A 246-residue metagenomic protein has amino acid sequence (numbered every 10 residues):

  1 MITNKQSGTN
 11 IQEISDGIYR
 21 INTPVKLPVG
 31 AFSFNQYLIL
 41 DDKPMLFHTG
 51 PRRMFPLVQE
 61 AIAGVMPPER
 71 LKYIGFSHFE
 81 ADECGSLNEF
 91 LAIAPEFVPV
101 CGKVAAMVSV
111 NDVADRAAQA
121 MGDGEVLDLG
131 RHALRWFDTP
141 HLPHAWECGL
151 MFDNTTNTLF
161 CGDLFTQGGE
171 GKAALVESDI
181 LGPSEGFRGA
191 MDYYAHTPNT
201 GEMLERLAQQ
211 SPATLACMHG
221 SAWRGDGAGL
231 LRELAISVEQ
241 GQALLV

Functional and structural regions predicted by a protein language model:
M1-T9, A243-V246: Basic/polar N-terminal segments that are highly enriched at the extreme N-terminus, encompassing both cleavable
N4-K5, T9-A63, L150-C161: Conserved beta-strand hairpin/beta-sheet module of binuclear metal-dependent hydrolase folds, prominently
Q6, E13-D16, E96-C148, A195-E205: Metallo-beta-lactamase
N22-P28, G50-R52, G75-H78, R135-H141 (+1 more regions): Short, flexible loop segments at the rims of nucleotide/cofactor-binding pockets, characterized by
F47-T49, L71-F79, P99-K103, L159-D163 (+2 more regions): Active-site neighborhood of phospho(di)ester-bond hydrolases with catalytic His/Asp-centered motifs
P51-R52, A81, T166, A222: Short, glycine/acidic-enriched loop or turn micro-motifs at the edges of active sites
M54-V100: Active-site metal-binding motif and surrounding structural segment of the metallo-beta-lactamase
P140-A228, E233-G241: Metallo-beta-lactamase
